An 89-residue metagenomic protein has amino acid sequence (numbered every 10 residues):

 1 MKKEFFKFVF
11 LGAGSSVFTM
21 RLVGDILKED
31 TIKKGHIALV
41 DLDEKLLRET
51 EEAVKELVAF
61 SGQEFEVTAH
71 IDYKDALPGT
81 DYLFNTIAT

Functional and structural regions predicted by a protein language model:
M1-T89: Metallocofactor- and cofactor-centric catalytic cores in central/energy metabolism, strongly enriched
